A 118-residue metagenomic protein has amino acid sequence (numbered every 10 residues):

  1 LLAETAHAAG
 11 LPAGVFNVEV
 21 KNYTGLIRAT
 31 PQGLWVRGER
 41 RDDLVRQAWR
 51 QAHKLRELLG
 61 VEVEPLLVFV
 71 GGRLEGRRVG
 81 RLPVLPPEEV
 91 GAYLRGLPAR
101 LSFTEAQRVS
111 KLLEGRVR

Functional and structural regions predicted by a protein language model:
L1-A3, G10-G14, L26-A29, L34-R118: Surface-exposed interaction regions that form or flank ligand-binding interfaces
V18-Y23: A glycine-rich, hydrophobic loop/mini-helix early in the fold
